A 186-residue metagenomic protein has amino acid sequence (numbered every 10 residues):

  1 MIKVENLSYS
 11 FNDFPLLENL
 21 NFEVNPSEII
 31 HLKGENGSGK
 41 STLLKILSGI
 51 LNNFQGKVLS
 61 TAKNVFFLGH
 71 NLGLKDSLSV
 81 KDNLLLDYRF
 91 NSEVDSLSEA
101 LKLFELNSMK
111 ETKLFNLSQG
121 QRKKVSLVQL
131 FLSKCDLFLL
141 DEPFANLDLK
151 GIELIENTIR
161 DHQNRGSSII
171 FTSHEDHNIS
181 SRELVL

Functional and structural regions predicted by a protein language model:
I2-V4, L16-N19: Conserved structural motif at the start of ABC-family nucleotide-binding domains
S48: Helix-to-loop junction immediately C-terminal to a conserved catalytic motif
N71, D76-S96: Q-loop/switch helix immediately C-terminal to the Walker
D95-K110: Conserved ABC ATPase "signature" region
K113-G120: Conserved ABC ATPase signature
L127, G166: Hydrophobic anchor residue at the start of the ABC signature
F138-E142, L147: Catalytic Walker B motif of ABC-type/P-loop ATPase nucleotide-binding domains
